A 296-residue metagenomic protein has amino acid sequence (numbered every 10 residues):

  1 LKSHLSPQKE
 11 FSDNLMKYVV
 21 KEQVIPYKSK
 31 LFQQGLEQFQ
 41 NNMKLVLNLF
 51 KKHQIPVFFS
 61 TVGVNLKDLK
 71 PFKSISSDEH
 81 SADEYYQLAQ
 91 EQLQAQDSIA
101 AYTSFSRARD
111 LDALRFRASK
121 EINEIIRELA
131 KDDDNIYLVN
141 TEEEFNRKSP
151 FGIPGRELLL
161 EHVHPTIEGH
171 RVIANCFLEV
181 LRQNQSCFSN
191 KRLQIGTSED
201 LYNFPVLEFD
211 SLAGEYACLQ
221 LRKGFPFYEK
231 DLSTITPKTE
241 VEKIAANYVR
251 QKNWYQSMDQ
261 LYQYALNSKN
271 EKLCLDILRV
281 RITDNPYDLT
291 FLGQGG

Functional and structural regions predicted by a protein language model:
L1-E128, T141-R156, Q183-Q263, S268: Serine-dependent acyl-ester chemistry module
H53, D133-D134: Helix C-cap/helix->beta junction micro-motif
A108, V280-R281: Canonical positions in the second alpha-helix
L111, D284-N285: Structural marker of alpha-solenoid helical repeat scaffolds
L159-H162: Pore domain of cation channels
P165-E168: Accessory beta->alpha helical hairpin/"wing" motif in late/C-terminal subdomains of nucleic-acid enzymes
I173-L181: Short amphipathic C-terminal alpha-helix that caps PH/PH-like domains
